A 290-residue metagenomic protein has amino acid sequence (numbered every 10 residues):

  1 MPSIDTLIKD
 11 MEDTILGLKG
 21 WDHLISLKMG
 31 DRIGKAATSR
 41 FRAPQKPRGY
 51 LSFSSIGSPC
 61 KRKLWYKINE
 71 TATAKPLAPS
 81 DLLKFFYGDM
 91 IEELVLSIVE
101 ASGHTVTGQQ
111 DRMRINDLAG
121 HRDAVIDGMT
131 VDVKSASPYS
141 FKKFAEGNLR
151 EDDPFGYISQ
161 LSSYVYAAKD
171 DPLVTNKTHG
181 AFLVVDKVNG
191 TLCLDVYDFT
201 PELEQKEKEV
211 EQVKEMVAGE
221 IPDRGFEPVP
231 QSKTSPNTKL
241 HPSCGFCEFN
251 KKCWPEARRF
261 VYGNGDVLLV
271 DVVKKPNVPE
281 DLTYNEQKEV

Functional and structural regions predicted by a protein language model:
M1-T130, S137-E151, F155: Metal-dependent nuclease catalytic cores that hydrolyze phosphodiester bonds in DNA/RNA, characterized by
Y50, Y66, Y87, Y139 (+5 more regions): Sequence-level detector for tyrosine residue identity
G57, E70, S135, K251-C253 (+1 more regions): A broadly conserved detector of short glycine/acidic/proline-rich loop/turn motifs that flank catalytic sites and bind
C60, Y164, C247: A residue-level signal for conserved active-site and pocket-lining positions in enzyme catalytic cores
E93, S159-S162, H241-P242: Non-catalytic, well-ordered alpha-helical scaffold segments
S102-I221: Mg2+/Mn2+-dependent nuclease catalytic core
A167-V290: Metal-dependent nuclease catalytic regions and adjoining charged, substrate-binding loops involved in nucleic-acid end
